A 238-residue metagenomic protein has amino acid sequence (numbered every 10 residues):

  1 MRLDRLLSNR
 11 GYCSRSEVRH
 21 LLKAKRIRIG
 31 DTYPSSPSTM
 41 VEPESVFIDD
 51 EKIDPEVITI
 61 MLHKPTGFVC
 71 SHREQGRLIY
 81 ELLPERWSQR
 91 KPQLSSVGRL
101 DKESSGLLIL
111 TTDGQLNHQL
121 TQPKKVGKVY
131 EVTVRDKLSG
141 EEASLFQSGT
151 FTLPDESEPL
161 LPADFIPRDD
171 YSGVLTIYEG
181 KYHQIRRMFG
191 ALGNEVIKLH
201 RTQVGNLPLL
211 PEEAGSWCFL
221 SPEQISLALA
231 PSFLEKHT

Functional and structural regions predicted by a protein language model:
M1-T238: Basic, flexible Lys/Arg- and Gly-enriched helix-loop patches that mediate nucleic-acid binding at interfaces with rRNA
